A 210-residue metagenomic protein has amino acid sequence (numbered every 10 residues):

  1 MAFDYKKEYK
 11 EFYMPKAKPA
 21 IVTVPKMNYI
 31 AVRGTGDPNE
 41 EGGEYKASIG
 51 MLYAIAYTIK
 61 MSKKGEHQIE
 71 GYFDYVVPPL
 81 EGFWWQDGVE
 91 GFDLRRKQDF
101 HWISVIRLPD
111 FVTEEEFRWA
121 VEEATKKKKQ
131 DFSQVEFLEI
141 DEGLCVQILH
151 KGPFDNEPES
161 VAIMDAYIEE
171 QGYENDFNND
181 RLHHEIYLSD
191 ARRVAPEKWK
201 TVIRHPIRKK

Functional and structural regions predicted by a protein language model:
M1-K210: A solvent-exposed interaction/effector surface
